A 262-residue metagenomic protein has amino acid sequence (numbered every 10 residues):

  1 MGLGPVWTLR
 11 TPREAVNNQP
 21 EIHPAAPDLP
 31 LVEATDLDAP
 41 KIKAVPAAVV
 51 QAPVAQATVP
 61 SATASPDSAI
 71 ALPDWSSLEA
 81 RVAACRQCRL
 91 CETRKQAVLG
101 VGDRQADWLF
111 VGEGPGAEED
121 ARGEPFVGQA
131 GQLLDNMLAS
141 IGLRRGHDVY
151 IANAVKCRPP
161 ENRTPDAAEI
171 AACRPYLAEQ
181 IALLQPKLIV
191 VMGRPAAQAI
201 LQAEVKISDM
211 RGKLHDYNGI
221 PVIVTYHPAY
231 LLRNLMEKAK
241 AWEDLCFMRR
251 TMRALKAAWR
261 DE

Functional and structural regions predicted by a protein language model:
L3-E262: A polyanion-binding, active-site-adjacent surface
